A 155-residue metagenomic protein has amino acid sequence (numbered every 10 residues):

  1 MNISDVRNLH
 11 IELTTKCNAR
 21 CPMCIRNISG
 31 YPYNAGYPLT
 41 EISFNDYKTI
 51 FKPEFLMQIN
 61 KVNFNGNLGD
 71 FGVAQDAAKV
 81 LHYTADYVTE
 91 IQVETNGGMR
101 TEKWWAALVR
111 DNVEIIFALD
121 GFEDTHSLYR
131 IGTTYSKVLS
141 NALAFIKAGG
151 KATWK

Functional and structural regions predicted by a protein language model:
M1-E114, L128, G132, S140: Conserved alpha-helical substructure of the radical SAM core
I115-L119: Conserved phosphate-donor/acceptor-positioning beta-strand/loop module used by diverse small-molecule
F122: Short beta-strand-loop-alpha-helix junction that forms the active-site gateway of nucleic-acid-processing nucleases
T125: A short, histidine- and acid-enriched strand-loop-helix "catalytic/donor-clamping" loop that lines the nucleotide-sugar
A142-K155: Conserved strand-turn element in the central/C-terminal portion of the radical SAM core barrel that lines
